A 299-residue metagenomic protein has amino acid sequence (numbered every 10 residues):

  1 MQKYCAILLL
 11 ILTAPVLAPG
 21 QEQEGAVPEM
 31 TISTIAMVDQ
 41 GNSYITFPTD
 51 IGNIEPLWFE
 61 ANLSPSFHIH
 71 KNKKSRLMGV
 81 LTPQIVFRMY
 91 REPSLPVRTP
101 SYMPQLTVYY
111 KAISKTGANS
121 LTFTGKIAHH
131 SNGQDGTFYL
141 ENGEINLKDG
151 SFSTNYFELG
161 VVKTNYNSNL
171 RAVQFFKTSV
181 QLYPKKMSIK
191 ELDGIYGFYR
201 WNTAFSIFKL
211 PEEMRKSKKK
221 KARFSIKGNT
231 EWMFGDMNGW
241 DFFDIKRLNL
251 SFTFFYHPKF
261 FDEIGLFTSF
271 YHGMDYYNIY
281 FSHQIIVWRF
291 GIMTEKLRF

Functional and structural regions predicted by a protein language model:
M1-V27, L297-F299: Cleavable N-terminal export/targeting peptides
Q21-K71, L106, E295-L297: Short glycine/proline- and aromatic-enriched beta-strand/turn motifs that initiate or cap beta-hairpins
E22-G41, M78-I245, H272, H283: Outer-membrane pore/translocation modules
P48-P56, M89-V97, I279: Short, charged/polar micro-motifs that form catalytic or ligand-binding hotspots
W58, N62-S64, M103-Q105, Y156-G160 (+3 more regions): Membrane-embedded beta-strand positions in outer-membrane beta-barrel channels/transporters
F67-I69, V108-Y110, V161-N165, F205-K209 (+2 more regions): Residue-level signature of outer-membrane beta-barrel architecture
R76, F242-F299: Predominantly the C-terminal beta-signal and adjacent terminal strand-loop region of outer-membrane beta-barrel
